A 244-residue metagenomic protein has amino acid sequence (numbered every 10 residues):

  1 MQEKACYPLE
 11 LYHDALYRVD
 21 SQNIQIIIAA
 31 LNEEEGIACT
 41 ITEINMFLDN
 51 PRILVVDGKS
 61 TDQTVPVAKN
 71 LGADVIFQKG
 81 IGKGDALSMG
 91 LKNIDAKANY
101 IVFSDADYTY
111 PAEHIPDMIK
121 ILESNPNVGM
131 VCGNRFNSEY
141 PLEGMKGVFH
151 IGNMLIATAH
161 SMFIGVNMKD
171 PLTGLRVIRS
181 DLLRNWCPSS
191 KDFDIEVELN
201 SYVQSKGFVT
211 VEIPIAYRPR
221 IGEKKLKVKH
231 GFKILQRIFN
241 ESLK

Functional and structural regions predicted by a protein language model:
M1-S21, M46, F163-G165, P188-K244: Hydrophobic helical membrane-anchoring modules
I28-T42, K59: Active-site beta-to-alpha loop of glycosyltransferases that engages the nucleotide-sugar donor
T42-N50: Short, acidic, metal-binding catalytic loop of nucleotide-sugar glycosyltransferases
D49, N70-G72: Short, structured coil segments at secondary-structure junctions
D57-V65: A conserved acidic beta->alpha catalytic loop
K79-I81, D85-N93, Y100, A112-F193 (+2 more regions): Acceptor/aglycone-binding surface of glycosyltransferases and processive sugar-polymer synthases
A98-T109: Short beta-strand-to-loop acidic/aromatic patch adjacent to the donor-nucleotide binding site
